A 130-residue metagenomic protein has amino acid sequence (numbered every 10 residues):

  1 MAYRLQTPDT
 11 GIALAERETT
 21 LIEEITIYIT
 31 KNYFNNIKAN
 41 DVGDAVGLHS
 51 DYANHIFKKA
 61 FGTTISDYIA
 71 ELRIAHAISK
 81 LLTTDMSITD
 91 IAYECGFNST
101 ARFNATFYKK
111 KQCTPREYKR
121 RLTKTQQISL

Functional and structural regions predicted by a protein language model:
M1-A13, R17, Y52: An amphipathic alpha-helical interaction segment
M1-Q6, I29, F57, L81: Hydrophobic recognition helices of helix-based DNA-binding modules
T10-I37, G43-V46, Y68-M86: A short, Lys/Arg-enriched amphipathic alpha-helix from helix-turn-helix/homeodomain DNA-binding modules
Y28, N36-L72, A92-Y118: Basic/polar phosphate-binding segments, predominantly the helix-turn-helix DNA-binding elements of transcriptional
M86-S87, R102: Residue-level recognition of oxygen-bearing side chains
K124-L130: C-terminal edge and immediately downstream basic/flexible tail or linker adjoining helix-turn-helix-like DNA-binding
